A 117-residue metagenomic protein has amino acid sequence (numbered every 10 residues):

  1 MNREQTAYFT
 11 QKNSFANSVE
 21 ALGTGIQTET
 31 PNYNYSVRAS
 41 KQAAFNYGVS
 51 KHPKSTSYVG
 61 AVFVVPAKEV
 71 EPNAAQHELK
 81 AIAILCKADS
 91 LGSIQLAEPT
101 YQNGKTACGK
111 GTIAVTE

Functional and structural regions predicted by a protein language model:
M1-N13: Membrane-proximal N-terminal amphipathic helix
T10-E117: Periplasmic/extracellular, small/polar-rich flexible segments of pilin-like filament-forming proteins
